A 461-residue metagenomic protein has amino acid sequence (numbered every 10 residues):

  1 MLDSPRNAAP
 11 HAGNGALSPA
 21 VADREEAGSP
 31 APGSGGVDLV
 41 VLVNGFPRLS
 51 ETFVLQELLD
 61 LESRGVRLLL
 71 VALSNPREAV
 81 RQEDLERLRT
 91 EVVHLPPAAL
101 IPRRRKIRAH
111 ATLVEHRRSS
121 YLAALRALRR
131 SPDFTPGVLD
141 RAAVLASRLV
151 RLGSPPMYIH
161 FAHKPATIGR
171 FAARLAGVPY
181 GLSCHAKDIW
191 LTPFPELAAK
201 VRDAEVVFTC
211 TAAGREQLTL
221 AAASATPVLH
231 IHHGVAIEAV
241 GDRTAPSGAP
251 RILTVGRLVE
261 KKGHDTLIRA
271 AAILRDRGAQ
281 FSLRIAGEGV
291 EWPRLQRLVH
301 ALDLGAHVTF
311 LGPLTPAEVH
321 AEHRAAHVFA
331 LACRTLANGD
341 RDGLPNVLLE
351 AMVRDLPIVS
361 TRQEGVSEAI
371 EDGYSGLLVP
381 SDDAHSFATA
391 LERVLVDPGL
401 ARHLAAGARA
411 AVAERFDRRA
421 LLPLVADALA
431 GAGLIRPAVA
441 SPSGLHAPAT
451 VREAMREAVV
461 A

Functional and structural regions predicted by a protein language model:
M1-L100, V178, R202-V206, H446-A461: N-terminal subdomain of nucleotide-sugar transferases
A213, G234: Carbohydrate-associated surface elements
V235, R243-K262, I268-A272, R284: Conserved donor-binding/catalytic core segment of Leloir-type glycosyltransferases
Q296-A317: Nucleotide-activated donor-binding/catalytic signature segment of Leloir-type glycosyltransferases, i.e., the conserved
R324-G339, L356: Acidic donor-binding loop of glycosyltransferase active sites
L348-V353, P357-S360, I370: Short hydrophobic beta-strand element within catalytic cores of glycosyltransferases and related nucleotide-activated
S360-G373, L377-L378: Short acidic/histidine- and often glycine-rich active-site loop of Leloir-type glycosyltransferases that engages
D372-G373, L377-A384, R393-G399: Conserved acidic donor-binding segment of nucleotide-sugar-dependent glycosyltransferases
